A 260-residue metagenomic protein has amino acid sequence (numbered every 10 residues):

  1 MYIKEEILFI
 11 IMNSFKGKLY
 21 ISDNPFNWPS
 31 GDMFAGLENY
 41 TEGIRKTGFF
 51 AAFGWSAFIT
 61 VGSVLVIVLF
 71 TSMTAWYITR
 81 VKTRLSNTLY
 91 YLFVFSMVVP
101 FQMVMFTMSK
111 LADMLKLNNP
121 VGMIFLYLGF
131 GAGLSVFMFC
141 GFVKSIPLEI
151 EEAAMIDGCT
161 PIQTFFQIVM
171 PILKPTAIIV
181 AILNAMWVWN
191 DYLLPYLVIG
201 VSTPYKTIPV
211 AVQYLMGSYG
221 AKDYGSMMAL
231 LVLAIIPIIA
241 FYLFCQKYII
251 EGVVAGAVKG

Functional and structural regions predicted by a protein language model:
M1-G260: A structural signal for multi-pass alpha-helical bundles of membrane permease subunits that mediate small-molecule
